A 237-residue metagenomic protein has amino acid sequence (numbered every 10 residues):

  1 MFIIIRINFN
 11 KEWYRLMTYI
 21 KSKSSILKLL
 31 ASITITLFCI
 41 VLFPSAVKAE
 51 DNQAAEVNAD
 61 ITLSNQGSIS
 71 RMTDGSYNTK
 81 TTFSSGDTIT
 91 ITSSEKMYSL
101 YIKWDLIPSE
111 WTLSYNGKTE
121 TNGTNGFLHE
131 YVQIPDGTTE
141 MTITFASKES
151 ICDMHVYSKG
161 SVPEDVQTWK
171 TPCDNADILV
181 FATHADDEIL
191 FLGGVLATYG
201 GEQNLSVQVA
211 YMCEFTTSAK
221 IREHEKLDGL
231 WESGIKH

Functional and structural regions predicted by a protein language model:
M1-S24: N-terminal secretory signal peptides that target proteins for export/translocation
L27-S45: Sec-dependent N-terminal signal peptides of Gram-positive bacterial secreted proteins and lipoproteins
V47-K96, E110, Y115-G117: Disordered, acidic Ser/Thr/Pro-rich linker "stalks" and the adjacent N-terminal cap of the next globular domain
N65-G67, G75-Y77, I91, I107-L113 (+2 more regions): Active-site rim/loop-helix segments in enzyme catalytic domains that contact anionic ligands
T92-Y101, T138: Extended extracellular/luminal ectodomain segments enriched in beta-structured repeat modules
Y101-I107: Solvent-exposed strand-to-loop "edge" motifs in beta-rich extracellular domains
